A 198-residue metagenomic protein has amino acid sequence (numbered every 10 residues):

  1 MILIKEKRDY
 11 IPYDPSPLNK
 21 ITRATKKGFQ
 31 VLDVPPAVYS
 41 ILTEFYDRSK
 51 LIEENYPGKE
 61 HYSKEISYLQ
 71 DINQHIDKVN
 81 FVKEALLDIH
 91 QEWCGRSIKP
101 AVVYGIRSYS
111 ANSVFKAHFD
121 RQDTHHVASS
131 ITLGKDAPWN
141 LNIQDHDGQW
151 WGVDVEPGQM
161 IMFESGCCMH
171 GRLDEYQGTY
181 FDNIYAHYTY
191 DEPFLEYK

Functional and structural regions predicted by a protein language model:
M1-C94: Non-heme Fe(II)/2-oxoglutarate
V31-D33, M162, H187: Short, well-ordered beta-strand micro-motif
L51, I98-K99, P138: Secondary-structure boundary/capping residues
G95-G105: A short coil-to-beta-strand element that immediately follows conserved catalytic motifs
R107, Q177-G178: A short beta-turn/loop motif at secondary-structure boundaries
S110-C168, R172, Y180-I184, D191-K198: Catalytic core of non-heme Fe(II) oxygenases with the double-stranded beta-helix
